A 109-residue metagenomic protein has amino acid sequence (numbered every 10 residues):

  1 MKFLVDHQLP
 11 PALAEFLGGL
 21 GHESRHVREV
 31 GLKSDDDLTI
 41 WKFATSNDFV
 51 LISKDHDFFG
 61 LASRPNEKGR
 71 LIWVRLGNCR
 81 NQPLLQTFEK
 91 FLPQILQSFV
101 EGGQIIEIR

Functional and structural regions predicted by a protein language model:
M1-K2, R109: Absolute protein N-terminus
K2-V50: N-terminal first-folded block
V5-D6, S53-K54, L76: Small/polar loops that bind or transfer phosphate-bearing groups
G31, F58, N78: Residue-level detector of flexible, active-site-proximal loop/helix-junction positions within diverse enzyme catalytic
D37-T39, F58-F59, P93: A generic local structural motif
T45-A62: Acidic, metal-binding active-site segment of PIN/NYN-like and related structure-specific nucleases
L61-R70: Ligand-binding "clamshell"
G69-I108: C-terminal structural segments of small proteins and small subunits
